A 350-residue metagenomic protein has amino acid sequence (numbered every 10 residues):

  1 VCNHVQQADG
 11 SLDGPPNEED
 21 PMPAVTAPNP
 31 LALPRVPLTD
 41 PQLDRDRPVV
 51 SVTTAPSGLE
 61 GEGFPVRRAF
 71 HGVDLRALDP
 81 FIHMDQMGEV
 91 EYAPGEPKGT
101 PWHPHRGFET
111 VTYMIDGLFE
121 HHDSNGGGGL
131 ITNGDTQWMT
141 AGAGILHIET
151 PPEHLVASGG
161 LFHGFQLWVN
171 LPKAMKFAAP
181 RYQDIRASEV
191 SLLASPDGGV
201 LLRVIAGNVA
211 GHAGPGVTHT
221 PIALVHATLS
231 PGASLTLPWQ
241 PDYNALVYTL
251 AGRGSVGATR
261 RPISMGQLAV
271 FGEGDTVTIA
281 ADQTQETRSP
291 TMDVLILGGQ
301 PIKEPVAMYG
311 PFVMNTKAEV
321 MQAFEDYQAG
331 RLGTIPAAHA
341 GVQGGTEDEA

Functional and structural regions predicted by a protein language model:
C2-Q6, G10-A350: Jelly-roll (double-stranded beta-helix
